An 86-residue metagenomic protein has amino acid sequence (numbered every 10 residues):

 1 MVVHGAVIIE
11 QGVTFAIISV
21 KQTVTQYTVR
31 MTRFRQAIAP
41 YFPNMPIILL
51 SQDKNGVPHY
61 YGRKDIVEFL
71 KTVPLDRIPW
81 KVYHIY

Functional and structural regions predicted by a protein language model:
M1-Y86: A cross-kingdom feature that marks ATP-driven nucleic-acid transaction machinery
